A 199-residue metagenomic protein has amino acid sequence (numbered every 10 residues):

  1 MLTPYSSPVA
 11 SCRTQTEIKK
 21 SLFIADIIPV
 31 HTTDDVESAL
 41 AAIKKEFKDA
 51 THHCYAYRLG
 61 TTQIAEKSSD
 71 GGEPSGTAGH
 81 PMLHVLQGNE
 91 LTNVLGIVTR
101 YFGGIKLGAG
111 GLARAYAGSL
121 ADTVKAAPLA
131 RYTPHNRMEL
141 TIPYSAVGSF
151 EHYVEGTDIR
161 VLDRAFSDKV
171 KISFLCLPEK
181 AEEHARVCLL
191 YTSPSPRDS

Functional and structural regions predicted by a protein language model:
M1-G76: C-terminal regulatory domains involved in ligand/effector binding and gene-expression control
T32-T33, Y144-A146, L177-E182: Helix N-cap motif at beta-to-alpha junctions
A78-A127: Active-site beta-strand/loop microenvironment that shapes enzyme catalytic pockets
A130-P143: Short glycine-/aliphatic-rich beta-strand segments at the starts of folded cytosolic domains
I142-D158: Short amphipathic alpha-helix segments
Y153-V154, H184-L189: Short amphipathic alpha-helices in soluble, non-transmembrane regions that often serve as interface/regulatory elements
Y191-S199: Single conserved hydrophobic/aromatic residue that forms the stacking wall/gate of nucleotide- or nucleobase-binding
